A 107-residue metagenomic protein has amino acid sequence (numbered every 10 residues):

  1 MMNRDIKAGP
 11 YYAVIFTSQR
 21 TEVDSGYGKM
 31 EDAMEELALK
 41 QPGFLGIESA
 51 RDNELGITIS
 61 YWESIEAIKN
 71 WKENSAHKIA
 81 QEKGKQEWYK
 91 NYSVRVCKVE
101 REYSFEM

Functional and structural regions predicted by a protein language model:
M1-G56, I65-E73, K90-M107: Short S/T/G/P-rich N-terminal loop/turn motif that feeds into the first structured element of a domain
Y61-E63: Glycine-rich loop at the start of a catalytic domain that most often binds anionic cofactors/ligands
K83-E87, N91: C-terminal structural segments of small proteins and small subunits
